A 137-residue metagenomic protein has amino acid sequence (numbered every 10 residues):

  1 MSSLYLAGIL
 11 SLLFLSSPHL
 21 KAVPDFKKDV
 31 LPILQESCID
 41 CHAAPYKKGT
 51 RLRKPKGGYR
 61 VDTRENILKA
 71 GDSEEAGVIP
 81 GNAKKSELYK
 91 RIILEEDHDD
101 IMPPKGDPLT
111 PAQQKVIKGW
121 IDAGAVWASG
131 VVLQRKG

Functional and structural regions predicted by a protein language model:
S3-S16: Bacterial N-terminal signal peptides
P18-G137: Aromatic- and Gly/Pro-enriched helix-to-coil junctions and flexible linker segments
